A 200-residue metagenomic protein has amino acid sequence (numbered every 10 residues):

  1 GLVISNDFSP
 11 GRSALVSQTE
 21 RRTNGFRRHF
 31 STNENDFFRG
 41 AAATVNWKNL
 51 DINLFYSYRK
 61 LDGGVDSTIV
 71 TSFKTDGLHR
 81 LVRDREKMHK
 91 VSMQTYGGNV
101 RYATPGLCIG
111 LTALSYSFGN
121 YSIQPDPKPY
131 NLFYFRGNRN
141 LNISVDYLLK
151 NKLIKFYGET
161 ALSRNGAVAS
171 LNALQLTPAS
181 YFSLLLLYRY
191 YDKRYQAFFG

Functional and structural regions predicted by a protein language model:
G1-G200: Outer-membrane beta-barrel channel domains
